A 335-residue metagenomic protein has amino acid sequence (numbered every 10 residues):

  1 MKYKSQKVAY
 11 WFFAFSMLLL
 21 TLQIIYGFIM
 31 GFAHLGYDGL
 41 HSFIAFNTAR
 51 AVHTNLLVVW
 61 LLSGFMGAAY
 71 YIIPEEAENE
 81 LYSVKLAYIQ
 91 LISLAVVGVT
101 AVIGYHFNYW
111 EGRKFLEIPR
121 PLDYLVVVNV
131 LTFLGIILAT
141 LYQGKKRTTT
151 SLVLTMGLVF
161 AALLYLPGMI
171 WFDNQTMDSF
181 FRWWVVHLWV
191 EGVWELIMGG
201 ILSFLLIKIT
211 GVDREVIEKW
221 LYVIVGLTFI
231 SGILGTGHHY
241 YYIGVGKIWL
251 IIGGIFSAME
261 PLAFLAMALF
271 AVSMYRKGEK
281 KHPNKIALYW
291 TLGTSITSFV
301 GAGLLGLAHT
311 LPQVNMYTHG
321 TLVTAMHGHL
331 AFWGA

Functional and structural regions predicted by a protein language model:
M1-V8: Cytosolic juxtamembrane amphipathic/interface segments immediately preceding and feeding into a transmembrane helix
Y10-L35, F46-A77, V84-F107, P121-T140 (+6 more regions): Hydrophobic cores of alpha-helical transmembrane segments in multi-pass integral membrane proteins
L40-I44, S179: Solvent-exposed, non-transmembrane regions of integral membrane proteins
G112-D123, T149-T150, D178-L188, V245-F256 (+1 more regions): Non-cytosolic membrane-interface motifs at loop->transmembrane helix junctions
K146-T149, D178-R182, H187, I209-L221 (+2 more regions): Hydrophobic, small-residue-rich membrane helices and short re-entrant helix-turn-helix hairpins that build
I170-F180: Short, flexible helix-coil linker/hinge segments at the edges of structured domains or between repeats
S273-N284, A308-L311, T321: Alpha-helical transmembrane segments in multi-pass integral membrane proteins
N315-Y317: Juxtamembrane/interface segments of multi-pass membrane proteins
